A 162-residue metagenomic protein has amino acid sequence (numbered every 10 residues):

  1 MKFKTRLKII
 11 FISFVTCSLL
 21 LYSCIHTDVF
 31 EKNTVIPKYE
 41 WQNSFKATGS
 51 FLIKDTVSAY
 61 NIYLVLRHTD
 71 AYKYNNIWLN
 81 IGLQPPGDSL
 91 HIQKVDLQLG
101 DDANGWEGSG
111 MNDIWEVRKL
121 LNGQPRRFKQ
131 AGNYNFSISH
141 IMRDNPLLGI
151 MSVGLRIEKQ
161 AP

Functional and structural regions predicted by a protein language model:
K2-F14: Bacterial N-terminal signal peptides that target proteins for export
L20-S23: C-terminal motif of bacterial Sec signal peptides marking the signal peptidase cleavage site
I25-D28: Bacterial signal peptide processing site
L64-Y72: Short amphipathic, basic-aromatic surface patches that mediate peripheral association with negatively charged
K73-L79, G149-S152: Short coil-to-beta strand junction motifs in C2/discoidin
D96-R127: An anionic, turn-rich surface loop/hairpin at beta-sheet edges that serves as a generic interaction/coordination patch
K129-N145, G149-K159: Internal, hydrophobic beta-strand segments that form the core of beta-sheet-rich folds
